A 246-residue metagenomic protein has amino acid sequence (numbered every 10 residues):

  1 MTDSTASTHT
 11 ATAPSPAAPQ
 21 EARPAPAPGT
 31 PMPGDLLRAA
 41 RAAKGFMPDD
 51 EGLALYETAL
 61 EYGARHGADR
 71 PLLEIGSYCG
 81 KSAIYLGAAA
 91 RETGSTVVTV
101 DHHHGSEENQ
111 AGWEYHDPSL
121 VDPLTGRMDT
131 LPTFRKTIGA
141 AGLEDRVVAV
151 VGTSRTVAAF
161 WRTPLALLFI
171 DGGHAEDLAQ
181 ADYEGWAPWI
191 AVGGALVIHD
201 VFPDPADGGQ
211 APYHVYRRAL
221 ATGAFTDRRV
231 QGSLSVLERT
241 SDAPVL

Functional and structural regions predicted by a protein language model:
T2-A22: N-terminal auxiliary segments of SAM/dcSAM-dependent transferases
P16, R23-F46, G52-L53, E57-L246: S-adenosylmethionine/decaboxylated-SAM
